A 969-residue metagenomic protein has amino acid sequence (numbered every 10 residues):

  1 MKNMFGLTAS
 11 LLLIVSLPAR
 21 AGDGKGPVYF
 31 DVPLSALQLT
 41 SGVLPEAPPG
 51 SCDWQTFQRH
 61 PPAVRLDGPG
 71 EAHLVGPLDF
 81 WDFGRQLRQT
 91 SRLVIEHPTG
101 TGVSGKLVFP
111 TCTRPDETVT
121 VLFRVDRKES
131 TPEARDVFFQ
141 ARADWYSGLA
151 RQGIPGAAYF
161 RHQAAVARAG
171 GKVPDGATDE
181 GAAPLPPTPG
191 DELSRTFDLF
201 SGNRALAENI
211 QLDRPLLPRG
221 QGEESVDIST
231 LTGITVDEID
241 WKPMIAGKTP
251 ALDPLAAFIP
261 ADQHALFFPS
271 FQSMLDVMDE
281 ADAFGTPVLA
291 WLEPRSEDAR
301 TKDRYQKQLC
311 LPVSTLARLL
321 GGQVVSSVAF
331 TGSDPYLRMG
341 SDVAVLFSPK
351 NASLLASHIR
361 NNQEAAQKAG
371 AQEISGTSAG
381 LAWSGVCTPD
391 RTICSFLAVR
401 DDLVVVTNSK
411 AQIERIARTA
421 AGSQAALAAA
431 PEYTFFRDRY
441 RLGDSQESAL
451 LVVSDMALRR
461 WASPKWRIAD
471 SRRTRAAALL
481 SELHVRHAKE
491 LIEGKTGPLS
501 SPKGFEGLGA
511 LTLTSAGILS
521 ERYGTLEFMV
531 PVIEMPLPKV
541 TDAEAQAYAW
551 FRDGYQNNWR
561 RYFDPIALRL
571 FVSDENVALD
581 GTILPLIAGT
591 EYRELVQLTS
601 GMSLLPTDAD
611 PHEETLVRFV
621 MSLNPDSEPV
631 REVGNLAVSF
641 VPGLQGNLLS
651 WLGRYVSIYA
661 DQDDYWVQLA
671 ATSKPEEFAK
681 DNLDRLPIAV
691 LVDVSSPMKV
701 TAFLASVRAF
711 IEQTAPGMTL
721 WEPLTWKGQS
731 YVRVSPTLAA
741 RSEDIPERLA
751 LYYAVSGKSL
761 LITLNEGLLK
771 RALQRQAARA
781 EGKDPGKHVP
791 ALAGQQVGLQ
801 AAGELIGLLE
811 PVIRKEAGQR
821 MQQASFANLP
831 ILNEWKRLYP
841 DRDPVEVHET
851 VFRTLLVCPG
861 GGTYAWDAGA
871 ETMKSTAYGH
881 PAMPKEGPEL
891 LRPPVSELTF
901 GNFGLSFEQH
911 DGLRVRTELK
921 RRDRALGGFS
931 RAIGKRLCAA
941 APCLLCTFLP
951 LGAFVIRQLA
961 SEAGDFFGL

Functional and structural regions predicted by a protein language model:
M1-G176: Extended, solvent-exposed polar beta/coil surface segments
D23-G76, Q152-V343, F347-S378, L442 (+7 more regions): Structural boundary/hinge residues at secondary-structure and domain interfaces
P33, G170, P184, G190 (+6 more regions): C-terminal functional regions that serve as terminal interaction/effector modules
W81-T113, G322-F436, D664-A801: Single conserved position on a long alpha-helix in the C-terminal lobe of the eukaryotic protein kinase
G370, M718, P840-P859: Short acidic, Pro/Gly- and aromatic-enriched capping/linker segments at domain boundaries
C387-D390, S409-A411, T582-T590, S735-R741 (+3 more regions): Secondary-structure transition/turn motif
E810-E849: Conserved hydrophobic/amphipathic alpha-helical signal-anchor segments
H848-G904: Periplasmic/extracellular, small/polar-rich flexible segments of pilin-like filament-forming proteins
